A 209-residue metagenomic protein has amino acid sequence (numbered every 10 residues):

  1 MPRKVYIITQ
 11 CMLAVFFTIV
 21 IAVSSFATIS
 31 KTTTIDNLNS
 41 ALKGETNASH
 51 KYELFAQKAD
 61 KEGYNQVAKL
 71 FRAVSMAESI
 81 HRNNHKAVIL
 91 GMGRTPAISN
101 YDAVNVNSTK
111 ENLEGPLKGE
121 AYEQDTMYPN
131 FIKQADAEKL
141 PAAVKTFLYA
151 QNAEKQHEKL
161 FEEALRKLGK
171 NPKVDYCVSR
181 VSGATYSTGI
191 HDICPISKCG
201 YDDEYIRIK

Functional and structural regions predicted by a protein language model:
P2, V23-F26: Intrinsically disordered, low-complexity regions
P2-L13: Bacterial N-terminal signal peptides that target proteins for export
Y6, F16-F17, F26: Aromatic (phenylalanine/tyrosine) cluster motif
C11-A22: Bacterial N-terminal signal peptides
F26-K209: Non-heme di-metal
